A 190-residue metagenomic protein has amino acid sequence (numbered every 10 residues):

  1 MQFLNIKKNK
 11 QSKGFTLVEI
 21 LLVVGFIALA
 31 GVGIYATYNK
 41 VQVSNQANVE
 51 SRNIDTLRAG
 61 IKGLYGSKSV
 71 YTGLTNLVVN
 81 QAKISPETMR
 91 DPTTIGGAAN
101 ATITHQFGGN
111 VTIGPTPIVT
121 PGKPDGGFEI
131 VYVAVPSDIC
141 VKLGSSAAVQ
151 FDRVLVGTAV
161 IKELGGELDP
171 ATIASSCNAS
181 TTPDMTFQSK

Functional and structural regions predicted by a protein language model:
M1-N53: N-terminal single-pass transmembrane signal-anchor helix
I20, S51-G60, L164-C177: Surface-exposed, low-hydrophobicity beta-strand/loop segments enriched in small/polar/acidic residues
A36-N76, N80-K83: Membrane-proximal N-terminal amphipathic helix
G66-K190: Periplasmic/extracellular, small/polar-rich flexible segments of pilin-like filament-forming proteins
